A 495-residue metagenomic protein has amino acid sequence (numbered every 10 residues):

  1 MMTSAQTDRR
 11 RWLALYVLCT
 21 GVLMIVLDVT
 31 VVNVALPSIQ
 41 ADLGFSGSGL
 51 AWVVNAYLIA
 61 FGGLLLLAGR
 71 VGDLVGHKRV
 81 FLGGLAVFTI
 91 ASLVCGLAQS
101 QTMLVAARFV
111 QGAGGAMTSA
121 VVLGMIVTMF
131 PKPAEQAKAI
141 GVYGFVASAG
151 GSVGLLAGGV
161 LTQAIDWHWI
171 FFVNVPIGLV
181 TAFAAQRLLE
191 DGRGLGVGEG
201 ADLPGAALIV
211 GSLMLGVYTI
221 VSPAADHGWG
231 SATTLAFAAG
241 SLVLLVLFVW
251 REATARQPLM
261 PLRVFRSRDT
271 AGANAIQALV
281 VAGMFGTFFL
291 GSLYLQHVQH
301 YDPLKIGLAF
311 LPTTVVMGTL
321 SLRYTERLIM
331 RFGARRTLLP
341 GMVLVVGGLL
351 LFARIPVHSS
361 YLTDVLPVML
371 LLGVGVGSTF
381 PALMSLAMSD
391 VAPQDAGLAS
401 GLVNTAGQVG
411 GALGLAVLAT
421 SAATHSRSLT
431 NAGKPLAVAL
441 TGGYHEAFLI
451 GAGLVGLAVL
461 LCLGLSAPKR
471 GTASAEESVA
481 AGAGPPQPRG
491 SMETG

Functional and structural regions predicted by a protein language model:
M1-R10, L195-G198, L465-G495: Intrinsic disorder in cytosolic terminal tails and internal cytosolic loops of multi-pass membrane transporters
M1-R187, F332, L338, L350-A353 (+2 more regions): Transmembrane-helix bundle of Major Facilitator Superfamily
R10-A60, G230-F237, L244, A253-M384 (+2 more regions): Transmembrane core module of solute transporters
V17, M24, V31-L36, L65 (+20 more regions): Hydrophobic residues within membrane-embedded alpha-helical segments of Major Facilitator Superfamily
I25, V54-Y57, F61, F88 (+12 more regions): Structural signature of transmembrane alpha-helices in multi-pass secondary transporters
I39-Q40, V71-G72, A157-I165, I220 (+4 more regions): Interfacial helix-cap and linker-helix signal at transmembrane-aqueous boundaries of multi-pass secondary transporters
L64, V75-L85, A98-A106, T118-V122 (+2 more regions): C-terminal module of multi-pass small-molecule transporters
G141, Q163-Q277, G283, H297 (+5 more regions): Hydrophobic transmembrane-helix bundles of small-molecule transporters
